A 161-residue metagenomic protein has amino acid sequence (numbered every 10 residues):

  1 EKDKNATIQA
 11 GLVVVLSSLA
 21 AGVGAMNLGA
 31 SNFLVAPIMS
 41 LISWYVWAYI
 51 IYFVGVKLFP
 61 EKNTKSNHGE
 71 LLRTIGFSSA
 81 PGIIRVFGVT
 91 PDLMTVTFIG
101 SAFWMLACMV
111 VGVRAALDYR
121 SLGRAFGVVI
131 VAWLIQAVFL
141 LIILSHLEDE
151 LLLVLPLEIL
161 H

Functional and structural regions predicted by a protein language model:
E1-S66: Selected alpha-helical membrane-embedding segments in polytopic membrane proteins
S17-S43, R85-A102, F139-H161: Membrane-helix interface segments in multi-pass membrane proteins
Y52, V56-L140: Hydrophobic alpha-helical transmembrane segments and adjacent short intramembrane/lumenal linkers of inner/organellar
